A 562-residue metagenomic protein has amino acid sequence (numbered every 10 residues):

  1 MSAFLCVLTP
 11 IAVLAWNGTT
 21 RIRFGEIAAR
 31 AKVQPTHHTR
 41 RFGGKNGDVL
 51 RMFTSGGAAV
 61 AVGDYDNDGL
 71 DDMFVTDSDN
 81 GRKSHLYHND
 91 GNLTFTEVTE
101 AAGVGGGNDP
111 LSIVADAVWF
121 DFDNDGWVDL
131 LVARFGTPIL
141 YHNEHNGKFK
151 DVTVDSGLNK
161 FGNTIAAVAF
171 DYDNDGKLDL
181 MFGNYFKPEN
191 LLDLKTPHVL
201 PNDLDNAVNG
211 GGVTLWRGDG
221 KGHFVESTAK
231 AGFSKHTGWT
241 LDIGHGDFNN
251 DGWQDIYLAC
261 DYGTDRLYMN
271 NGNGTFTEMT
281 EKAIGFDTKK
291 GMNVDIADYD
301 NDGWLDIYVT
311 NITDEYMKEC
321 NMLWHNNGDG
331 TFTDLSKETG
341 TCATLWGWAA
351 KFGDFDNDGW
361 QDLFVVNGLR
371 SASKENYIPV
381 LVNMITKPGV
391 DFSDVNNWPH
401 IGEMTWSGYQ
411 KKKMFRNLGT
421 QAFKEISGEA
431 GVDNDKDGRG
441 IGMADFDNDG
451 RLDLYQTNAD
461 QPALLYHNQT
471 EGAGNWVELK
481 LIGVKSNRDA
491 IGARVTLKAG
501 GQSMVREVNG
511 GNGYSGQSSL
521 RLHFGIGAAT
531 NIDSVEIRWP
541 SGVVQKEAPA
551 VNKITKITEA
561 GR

Functional and structural regions predicted by a protein language model:
V13-G25, G44-L50, M404-K413, N417-G438 (+1 more regions): Gly/Ser/Thr/Pro-enriched helix-cap/hinge segments flanking short amphipathic alpha-helices
W16-G25, R82-V98, T137-D151, L192-D205 (+6 more regions): Beta-propeller blade repeat segments, especially FG-GAP/WD-type strand-to-loop junctions in 6- to 7-bladed propeller
V33-A59, A102-V118, G157-V168, N209 (+8 more regions): Repeat-based blade/solenoid architectures
G57-N67, H88, I113-N124, V128 (+9 more regions): Beta-propeller blade termini
L70-D77, D125-R134, L180-N184, D251 (+5 more regions): Hydrophobic beta-strand segments that make up the repeating blades of beta-propeller and related beta-repeat
E100-V118, A133-Y172, F182-N206, G210-G212 (+1 more regions): Asp-box/WD-like beta-propeller blade repeats and closely related beta-sheet repeat scaffolds
N163-A166, D287-K374, K436-A473: Repeat-solenoid scaffold signature
Y185-V208, T310-Y316, L369-S407: Short, conserved, GDST-rich strand-edge loop motifs in beta-rich repeat architectures
